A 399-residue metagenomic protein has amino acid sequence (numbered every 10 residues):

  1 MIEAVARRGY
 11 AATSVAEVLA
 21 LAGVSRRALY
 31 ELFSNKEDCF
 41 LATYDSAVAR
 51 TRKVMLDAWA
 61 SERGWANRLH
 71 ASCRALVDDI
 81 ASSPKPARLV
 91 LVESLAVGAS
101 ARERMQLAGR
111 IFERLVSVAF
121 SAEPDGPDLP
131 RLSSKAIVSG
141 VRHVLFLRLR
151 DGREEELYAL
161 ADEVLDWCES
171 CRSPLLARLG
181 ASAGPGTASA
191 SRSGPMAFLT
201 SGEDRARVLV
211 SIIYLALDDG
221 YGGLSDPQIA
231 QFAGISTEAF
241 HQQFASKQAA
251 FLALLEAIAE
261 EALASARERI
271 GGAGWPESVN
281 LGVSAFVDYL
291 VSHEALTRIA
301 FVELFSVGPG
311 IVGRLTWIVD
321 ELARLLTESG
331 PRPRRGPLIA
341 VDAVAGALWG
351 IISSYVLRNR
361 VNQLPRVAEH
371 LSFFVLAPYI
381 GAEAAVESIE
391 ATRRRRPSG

Functional and structural regions predicted by a protein language model:
M1-R8, V15-L21, P185-D219, G223-F232: Basic, helix-initiating cap at the start of DNA-binding domains
M1-V5, T51, L76, V208-A216 (+3 more regions): Short hydrophobic clusters on alpha-helical segments that form packing/core surfaces in small helical domains
A4-D38, A42, Y221-A249: Helix-turn-helix
V5, F33, D38-R50, V90 (+8 more regions): Alpha-helical DNA-contacting segments of helix-turn-helix folds
A42, L56-K85, R267-A295: Hydrophobic alpha-helical connector segments
A81-A99, E113-F120, F146, L290-P309 (+2 more regions): Amphipathic alpha-helical segments used for helix-helix packing
A99-P124, D128-A136, G140-H143, A159-D166 (+2 more regions): Amphipathic alpha-helical packing segments from all-alpha helical-bundle domains
R114, V118-S121, L147-T200, D288 (+3 more regions): C-terminal peripheral helix-coil segments that are non-catalytic and often amphipathic
